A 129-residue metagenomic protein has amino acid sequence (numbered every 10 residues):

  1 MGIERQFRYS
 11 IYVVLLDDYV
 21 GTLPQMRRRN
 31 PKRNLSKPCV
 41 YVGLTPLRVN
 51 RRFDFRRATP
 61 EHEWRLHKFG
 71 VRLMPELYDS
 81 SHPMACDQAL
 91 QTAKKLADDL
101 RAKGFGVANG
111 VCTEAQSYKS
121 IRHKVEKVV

Functional and structural regions predicted by a protein language model:
M1-D54, D87-T92, I121-V129: GIY-YIG nuclease catalytic motif and its immediate N-terminal context
R48-N50, D54-V128: Aromatic/basic micro-patches that form nucleic-acid/chromatin recognition or nuclease catalytic surfaces
